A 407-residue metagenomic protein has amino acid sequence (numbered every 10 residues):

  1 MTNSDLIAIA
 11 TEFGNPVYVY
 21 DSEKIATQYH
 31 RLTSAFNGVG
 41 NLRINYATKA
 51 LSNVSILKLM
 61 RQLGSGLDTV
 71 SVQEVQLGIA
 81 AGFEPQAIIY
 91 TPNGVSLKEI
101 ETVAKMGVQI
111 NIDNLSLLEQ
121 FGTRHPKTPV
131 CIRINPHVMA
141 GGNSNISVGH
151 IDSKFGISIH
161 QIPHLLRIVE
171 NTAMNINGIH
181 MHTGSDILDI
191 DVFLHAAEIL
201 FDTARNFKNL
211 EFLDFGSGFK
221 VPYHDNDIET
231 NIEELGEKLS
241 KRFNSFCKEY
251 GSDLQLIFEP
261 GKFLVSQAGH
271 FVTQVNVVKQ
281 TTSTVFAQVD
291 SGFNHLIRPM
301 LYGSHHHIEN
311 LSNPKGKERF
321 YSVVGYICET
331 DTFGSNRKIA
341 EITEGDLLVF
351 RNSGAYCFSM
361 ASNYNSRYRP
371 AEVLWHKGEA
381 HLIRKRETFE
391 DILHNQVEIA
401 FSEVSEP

Functional and structural regions predicted by a protein language model:
M1-Q109, L115-T128, D152, R167 (+3 more regions): A charged N-terminal "starter" segment
D5, D21-K24, Q28, L32 (+19 more regions): General structural feature for long, well-ordered alpha-helical segments within catalytic domains of soluble enzymes
I25, K49, S71, V103 (+6 more regions): Conserved, mostly hydrophobic/aromatic
T48-S52, Q73-E74, G94-S96, N114-S116 (+6 more regions): Active-site-proximal loop/turn and secondary-structure-junction residues that shape catalytic pockets, frequently
G66, I89, N111, C131-R133 (+8 more regions): Structured core elements
K127-M139: Glycine-rich, aromatic-flanked loop segments that form ligand/cofactor-binding clefts across common enzyme folds
P136-V277, G334, I339, N365: Active-site loop/helix belt of alpha/beta enzymes
D253-P407: Charged (often Lys/Glu-rich) extended helix/loop segments that serve as interaction or gating elements
